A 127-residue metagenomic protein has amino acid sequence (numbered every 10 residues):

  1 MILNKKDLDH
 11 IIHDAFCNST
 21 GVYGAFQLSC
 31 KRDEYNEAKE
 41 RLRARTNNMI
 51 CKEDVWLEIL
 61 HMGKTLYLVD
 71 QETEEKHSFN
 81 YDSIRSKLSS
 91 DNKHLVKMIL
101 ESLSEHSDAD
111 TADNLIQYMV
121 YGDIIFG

Functional and structural regions predicted by a protein language model:
M1, T73, E101-E105: Generic alpha-helical structural element
M1-L68: Long, contiguous N-terminal structural blocks used for assembly/anchoring
L8, Y35, E53, Y81 (+2 more regions): Short amphipathic alpha-helical segments that mediate assembly, nucleic-acid/protein binding, or membrane association
I11-H13, C17, G21-Q27, K31 (+2 more regions): Motif-centric detector for short Cys/His coordination patterns
K31-D33, Q71-T73, I84, D123-I124: Generic structural motif
M62, V69-K87, V96-K97: Acidic, low-complexity, intrinsically disordered interaction modules
E101-F126: Acidic, proline/glycine-rich low-complexity IDRs
